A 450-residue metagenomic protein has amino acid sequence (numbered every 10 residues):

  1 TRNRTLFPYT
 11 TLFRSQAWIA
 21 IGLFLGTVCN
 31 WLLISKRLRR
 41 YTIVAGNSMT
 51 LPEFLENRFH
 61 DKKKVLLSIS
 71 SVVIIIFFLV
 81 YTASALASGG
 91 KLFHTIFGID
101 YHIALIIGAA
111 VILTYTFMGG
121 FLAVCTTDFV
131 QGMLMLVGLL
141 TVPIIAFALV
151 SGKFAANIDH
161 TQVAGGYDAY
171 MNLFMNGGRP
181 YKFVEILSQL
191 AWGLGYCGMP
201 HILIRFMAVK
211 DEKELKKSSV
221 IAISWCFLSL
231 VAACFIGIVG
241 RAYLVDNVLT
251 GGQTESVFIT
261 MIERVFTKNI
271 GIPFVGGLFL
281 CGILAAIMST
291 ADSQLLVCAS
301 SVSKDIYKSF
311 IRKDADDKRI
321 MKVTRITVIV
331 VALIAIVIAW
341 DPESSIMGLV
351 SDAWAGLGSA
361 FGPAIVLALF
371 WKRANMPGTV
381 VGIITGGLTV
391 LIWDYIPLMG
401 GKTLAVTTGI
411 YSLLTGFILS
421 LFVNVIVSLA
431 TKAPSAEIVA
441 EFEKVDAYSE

Functional and structural regions predicted by a protein language model:
T1-F7, T11-L12: Short, small-residue-biased leader/transition segments that mark boundaries at the very start of proteins
P8, F78-L92, T116-L122, I236-L244 (+3 more regions): Transmembrane helix-loop junctions in multi-pass membrane proteins
P8-T10, S35-V44, N57, I74 (+7 more regions): Helix-loop junctions at the membrane interface of multi-pass solute transporters
T10, R14-I21, E56, M133-G277 (+3 more regions): Loop-to-helix junctions at membrane interfaces in multi-pass transport proteins
W18-T116, A191-G193, L284-D292, T324: Helix-loop-helix module between adjacent transmembrane segments
R58-S68, S303-E343: Loop-to-transmembrane helix boundary motifs in multi-pass membrane proteins
R312, L398-E450: Terminal cytosolic tails of multi-pass membrane transporters, especially the segment immediately following the final
G378-T389, F442: Central hydrophobic cores of alpha-helical transmembrane segments in multi-pass integral membrane proteins
